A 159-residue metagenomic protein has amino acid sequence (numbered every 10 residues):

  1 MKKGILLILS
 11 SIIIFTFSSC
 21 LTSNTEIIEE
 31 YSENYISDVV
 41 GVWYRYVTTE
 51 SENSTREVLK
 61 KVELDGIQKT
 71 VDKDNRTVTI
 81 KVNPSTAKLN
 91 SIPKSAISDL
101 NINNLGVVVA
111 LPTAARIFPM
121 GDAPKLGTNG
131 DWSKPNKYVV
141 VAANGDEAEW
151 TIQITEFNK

Functional and structural regions predicted by a protein language model:
M1-I5, T22: Positively charged n-region of N-terminal signal peptides that target proteins for export
I5-I13: Sec-dependent signal peptide hydrophobic core
F15-S19: C-terminal motif of bacterial Sec signal peptides marking the signal peptidase cleavage site
C20-K159: Beta-rich interaction/scaffold domains
